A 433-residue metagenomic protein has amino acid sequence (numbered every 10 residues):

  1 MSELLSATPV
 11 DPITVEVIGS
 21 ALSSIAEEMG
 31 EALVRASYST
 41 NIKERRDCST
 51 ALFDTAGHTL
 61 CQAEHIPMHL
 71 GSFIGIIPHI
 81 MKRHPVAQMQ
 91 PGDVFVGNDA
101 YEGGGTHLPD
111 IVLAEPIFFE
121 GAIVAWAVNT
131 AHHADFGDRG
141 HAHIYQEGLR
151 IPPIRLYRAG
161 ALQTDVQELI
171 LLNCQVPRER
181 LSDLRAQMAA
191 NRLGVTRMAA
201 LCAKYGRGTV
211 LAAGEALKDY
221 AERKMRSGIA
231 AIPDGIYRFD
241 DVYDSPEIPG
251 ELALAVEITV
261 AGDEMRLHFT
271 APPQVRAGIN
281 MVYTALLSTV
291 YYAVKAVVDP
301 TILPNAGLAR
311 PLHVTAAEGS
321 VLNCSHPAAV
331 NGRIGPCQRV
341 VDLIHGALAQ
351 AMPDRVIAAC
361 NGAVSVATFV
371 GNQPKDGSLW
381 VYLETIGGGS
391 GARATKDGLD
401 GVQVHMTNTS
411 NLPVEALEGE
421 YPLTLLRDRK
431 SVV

Functional and structural regions predicted by a protein language model:
S2-P91, V96-V433: Glycine/proline-enriched, intrinsically flexible loops and inter-domain linkers
